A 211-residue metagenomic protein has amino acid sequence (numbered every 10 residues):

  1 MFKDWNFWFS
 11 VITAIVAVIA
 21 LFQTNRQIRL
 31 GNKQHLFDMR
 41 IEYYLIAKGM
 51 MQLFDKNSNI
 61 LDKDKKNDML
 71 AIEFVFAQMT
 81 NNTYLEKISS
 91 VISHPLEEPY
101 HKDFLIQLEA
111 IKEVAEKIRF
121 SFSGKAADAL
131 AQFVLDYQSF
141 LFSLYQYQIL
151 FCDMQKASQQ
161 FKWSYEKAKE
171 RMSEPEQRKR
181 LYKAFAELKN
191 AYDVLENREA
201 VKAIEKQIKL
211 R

Functional and structural regions predicted by a protein language model:
M1-H35: Membrane-embedded hydrophobic alpha-helical segments
M1-V11, I15, G49, L53-K66 (+4 more regions): Terminal, low-complexity, charged helical segments
V18-I28, N57-I60, D64, S143-L150: Transmembrane helix-loop junctions and nearby membrane-interface residues
R29-V75: Amphipathic, membrane-active segments
V75-R211: An amphipathic alpha-helical interaction surface
